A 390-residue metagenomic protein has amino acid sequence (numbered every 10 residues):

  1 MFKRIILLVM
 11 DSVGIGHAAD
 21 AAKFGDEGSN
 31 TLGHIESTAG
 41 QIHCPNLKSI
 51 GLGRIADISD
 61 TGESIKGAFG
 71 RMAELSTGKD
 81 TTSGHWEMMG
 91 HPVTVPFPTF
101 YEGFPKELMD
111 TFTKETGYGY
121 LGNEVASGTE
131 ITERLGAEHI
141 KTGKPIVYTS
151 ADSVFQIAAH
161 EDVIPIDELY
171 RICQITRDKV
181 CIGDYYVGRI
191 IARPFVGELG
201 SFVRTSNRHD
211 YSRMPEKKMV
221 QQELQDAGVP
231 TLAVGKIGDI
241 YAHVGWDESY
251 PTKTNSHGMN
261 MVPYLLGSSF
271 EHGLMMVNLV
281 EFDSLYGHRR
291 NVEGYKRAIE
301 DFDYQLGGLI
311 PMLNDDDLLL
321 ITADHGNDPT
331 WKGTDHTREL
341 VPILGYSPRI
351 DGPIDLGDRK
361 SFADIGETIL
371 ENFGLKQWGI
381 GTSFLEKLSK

Functional and structural regions predicted by a protein language model:
M1-K390: Feature captures the catalytic ectodomains and active-site-proximal regions of enzymes that hydrolyze or transfer
